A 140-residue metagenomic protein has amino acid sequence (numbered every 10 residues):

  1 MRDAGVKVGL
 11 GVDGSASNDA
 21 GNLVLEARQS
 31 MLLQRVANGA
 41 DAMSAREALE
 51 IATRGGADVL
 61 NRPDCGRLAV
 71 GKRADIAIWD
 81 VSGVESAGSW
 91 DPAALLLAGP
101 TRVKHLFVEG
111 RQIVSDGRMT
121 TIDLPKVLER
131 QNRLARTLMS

Functional and structural regions predicted by a protein language model:
M1-S82, L97-G99: His/Asp/Glu-enriched, well-ordered alpha-helical/loop segment that forms or immediately abuts the divalent-metal
E50-S140: Active-site microenvironment of metallo-dependent hydrolases
